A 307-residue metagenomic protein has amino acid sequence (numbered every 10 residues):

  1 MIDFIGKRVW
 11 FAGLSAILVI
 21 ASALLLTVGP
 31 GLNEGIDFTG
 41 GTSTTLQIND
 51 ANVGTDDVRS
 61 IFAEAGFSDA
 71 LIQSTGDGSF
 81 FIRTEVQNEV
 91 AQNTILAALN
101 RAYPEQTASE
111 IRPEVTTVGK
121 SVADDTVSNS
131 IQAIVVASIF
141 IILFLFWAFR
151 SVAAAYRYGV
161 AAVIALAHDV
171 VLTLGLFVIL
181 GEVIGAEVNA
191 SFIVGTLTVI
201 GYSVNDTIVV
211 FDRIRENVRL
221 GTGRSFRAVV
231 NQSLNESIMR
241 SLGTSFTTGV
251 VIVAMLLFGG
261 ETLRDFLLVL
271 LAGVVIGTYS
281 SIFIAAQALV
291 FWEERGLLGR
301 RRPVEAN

Functional and structural regions predicted by a protein language model:
M1-N307: A structural signal for conserved, well-ordered secondary-structure elements that form binding/interaction cores
